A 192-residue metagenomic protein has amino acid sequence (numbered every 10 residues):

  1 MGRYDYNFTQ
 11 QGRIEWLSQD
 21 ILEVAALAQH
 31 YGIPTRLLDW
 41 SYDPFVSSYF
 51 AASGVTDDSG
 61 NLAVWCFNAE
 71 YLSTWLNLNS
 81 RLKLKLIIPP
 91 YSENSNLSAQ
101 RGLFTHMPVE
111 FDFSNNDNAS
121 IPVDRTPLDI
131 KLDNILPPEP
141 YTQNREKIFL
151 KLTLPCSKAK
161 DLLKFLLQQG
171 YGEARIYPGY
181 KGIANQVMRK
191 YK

Functional and structural regions predicted by a protein language model:
M1-K192: Catalytic-core elements of nucleic-acid end-processing and repair enzymes
